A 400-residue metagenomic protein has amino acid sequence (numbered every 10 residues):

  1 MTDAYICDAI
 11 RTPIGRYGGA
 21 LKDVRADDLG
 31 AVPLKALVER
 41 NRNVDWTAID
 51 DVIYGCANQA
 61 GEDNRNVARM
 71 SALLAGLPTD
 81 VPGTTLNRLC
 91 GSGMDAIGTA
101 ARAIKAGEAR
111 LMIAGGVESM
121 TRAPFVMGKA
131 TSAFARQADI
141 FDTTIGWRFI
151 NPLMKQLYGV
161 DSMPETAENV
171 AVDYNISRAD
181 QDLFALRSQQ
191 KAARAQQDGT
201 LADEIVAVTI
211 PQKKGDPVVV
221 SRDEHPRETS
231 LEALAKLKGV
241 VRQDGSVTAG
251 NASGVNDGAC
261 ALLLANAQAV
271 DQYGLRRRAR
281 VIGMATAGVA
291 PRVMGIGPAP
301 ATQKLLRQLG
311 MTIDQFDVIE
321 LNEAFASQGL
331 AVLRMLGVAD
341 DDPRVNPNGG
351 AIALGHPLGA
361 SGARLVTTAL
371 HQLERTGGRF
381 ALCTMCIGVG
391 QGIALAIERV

Functional and structural regions predicted by a protein language model:
M1-A26, I145, L231-I296, P300 (+5 more regions): Condensing-enzyme catalytic core mediating Claisen C-C bond formation in acyl metabolism
M1-S71, A75, P82, T166-R178 (+5 more regions): Conserved active-site "lid/cap" helical segment
R11-T12, D23, D27-V32, N43 (+3 more regions): N-terminal extracellular/periplasmic Venus flytrap/periplasmic-binding protein-like
V24, C56-M112, T144-W147, L157-M163 (+4 more regions): Conserved catalytic cysteine-centered active-site region of acyl-thioester-dependent Claisen-condensing enzymes
W46-G55, P82-N87, M112-G116, D180-R187 (+5 more regions): Beta-strand segments within the central parallel beta-sheet cores of soluble alpha/beta enzyme folds
L111-N169: Flexible glycine-/small-residue-enriched beta->alpha junction loops that bind anionic phosphate/pyrophosphate groups
E168, E204, Q212, I282-A353: Active-site pocket-lining segment
